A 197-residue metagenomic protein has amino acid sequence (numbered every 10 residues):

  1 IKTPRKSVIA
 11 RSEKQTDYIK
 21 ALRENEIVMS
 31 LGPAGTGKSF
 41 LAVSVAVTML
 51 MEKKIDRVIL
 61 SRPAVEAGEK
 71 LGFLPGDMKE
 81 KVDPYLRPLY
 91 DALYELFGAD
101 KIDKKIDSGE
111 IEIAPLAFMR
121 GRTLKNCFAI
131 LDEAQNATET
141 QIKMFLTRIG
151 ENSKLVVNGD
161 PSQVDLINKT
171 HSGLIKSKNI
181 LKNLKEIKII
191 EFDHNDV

Functional and structural regions predicted by a protein language model:
R5-E13, D17-L131, Q135-V197: Conserved helicase motor core of SF1/SF2 NTP-dependent helicases
